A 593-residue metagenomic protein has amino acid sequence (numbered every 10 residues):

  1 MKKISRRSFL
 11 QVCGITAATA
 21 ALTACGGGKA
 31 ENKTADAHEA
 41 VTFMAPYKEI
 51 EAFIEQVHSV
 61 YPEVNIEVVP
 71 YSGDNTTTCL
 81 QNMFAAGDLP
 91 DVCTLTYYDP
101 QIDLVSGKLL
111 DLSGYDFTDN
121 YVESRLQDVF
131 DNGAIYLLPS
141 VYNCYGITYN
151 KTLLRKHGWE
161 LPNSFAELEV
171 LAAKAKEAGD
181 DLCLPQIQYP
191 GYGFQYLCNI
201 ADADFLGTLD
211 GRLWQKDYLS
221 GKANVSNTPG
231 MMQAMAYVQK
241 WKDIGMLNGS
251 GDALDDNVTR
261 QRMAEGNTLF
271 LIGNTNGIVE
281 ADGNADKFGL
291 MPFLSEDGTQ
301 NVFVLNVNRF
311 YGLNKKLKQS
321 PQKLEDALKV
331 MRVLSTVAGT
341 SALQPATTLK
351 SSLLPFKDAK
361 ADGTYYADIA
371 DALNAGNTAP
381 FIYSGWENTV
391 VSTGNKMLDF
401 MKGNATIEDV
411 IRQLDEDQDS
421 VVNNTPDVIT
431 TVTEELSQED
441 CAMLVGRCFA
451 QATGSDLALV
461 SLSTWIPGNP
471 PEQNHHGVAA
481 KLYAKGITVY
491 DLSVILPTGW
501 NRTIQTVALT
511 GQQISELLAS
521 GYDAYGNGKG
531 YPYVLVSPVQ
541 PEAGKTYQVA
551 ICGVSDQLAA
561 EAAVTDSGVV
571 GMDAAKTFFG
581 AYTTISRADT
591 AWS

Functional and structural regions predicted by a protein language model:
K2-S5, L10-Q101, K108, F117 (+4 more regions): Conserved N-terminal structural module of periplasmic/extracytoplasmic solute-binding proteins
E49-I50, L305, T347-S351, Y366-Q418: C-terminal capping/gating helix-and-loop segments adjacent to ligand/active sites or protein-protein/ligand interfaces
S59-V60, E67, H157, D282-A346: Extracytoplasmic/periplasmic substrate-recognition and gating elements
M83, D91, T118-L153, E296-V304 (+1 more regions): A structural signal for short loop-to-beta-strand junctions that line the ligand-binding cleft of periplasmic/secreted
T96-Y145, E160, Y196, G207 (+1 more regions): Hinge/lid segment of periplasmic solute-binding proteins
Y136-S140, Y145, E169-K222, Q239: Extracytoplasmic/periplasmic solute-binding protein
L219-D252: Glycine-centered hinge/linker elements that transmit conformational signals in sensory and ligand-binding systems
E416, V422-S593: Catalytic centers of hydrolytic enzymes
